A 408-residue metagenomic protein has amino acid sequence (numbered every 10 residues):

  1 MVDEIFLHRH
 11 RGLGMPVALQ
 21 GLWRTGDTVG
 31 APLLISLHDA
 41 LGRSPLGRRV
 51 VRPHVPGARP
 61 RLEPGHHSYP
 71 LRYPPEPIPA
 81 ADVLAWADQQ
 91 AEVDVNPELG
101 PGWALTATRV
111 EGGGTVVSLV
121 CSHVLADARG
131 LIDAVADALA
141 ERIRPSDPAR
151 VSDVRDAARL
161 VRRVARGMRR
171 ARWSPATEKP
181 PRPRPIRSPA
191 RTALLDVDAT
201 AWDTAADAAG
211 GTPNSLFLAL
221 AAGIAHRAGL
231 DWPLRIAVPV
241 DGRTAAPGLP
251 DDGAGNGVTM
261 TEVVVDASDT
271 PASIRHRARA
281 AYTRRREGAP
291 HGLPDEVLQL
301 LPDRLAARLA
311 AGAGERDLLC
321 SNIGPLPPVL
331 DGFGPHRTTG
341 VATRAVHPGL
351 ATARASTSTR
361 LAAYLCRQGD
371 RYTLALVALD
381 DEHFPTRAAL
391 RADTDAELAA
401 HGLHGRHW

Functional and structural regions predicted by a protein language model:
M1-D27, P32, A40-L46, Y364-W408: C-terminal functional regions of eukaryotic proteins
L22-P32, H38-G42, V51-T357, D381-T386 (+1 more regions): Soluble acyl-CoA-dependent acyltransferase catalytic core bearing the H(X)4D motif
L105-A107, A362-L365: Short amphipathic beta-strand and strand-loop transition segments with alternating hydrophobic
T357-T359, Q368: Short, flexible loop/turn motifs enriched in small residues
